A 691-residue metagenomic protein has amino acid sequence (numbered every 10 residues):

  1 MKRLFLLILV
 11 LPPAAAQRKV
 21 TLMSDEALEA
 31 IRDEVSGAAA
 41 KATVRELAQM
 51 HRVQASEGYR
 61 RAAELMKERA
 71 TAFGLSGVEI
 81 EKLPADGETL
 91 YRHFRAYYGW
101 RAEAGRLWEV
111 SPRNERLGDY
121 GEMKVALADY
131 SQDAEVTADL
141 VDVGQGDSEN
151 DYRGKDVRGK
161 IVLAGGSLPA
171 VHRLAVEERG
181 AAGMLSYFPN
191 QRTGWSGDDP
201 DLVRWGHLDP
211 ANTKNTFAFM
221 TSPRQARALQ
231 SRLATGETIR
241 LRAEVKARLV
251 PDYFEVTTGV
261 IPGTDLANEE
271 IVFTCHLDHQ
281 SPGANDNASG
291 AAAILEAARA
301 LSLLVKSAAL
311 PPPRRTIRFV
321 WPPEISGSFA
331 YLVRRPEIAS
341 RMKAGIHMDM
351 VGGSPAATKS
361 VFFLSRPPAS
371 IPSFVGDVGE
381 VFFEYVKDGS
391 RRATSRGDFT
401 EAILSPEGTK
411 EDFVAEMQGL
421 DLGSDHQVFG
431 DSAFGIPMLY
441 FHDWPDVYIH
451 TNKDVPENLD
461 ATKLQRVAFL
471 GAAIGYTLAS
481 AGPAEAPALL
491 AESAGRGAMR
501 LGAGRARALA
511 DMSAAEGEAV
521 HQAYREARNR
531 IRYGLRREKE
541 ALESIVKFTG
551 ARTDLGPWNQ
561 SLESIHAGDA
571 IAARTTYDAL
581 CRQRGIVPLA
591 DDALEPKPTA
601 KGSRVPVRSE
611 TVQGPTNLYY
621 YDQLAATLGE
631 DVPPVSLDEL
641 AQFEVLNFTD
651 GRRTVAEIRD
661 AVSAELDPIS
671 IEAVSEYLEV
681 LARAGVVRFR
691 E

Functional and structural regions predicted by a protein language model:
R18-M23, G37, R45-R158: Noncatalytic luminal/extracellular "stalk/propeptide" segments of secretory-pathway proteins
A27-E34, A48-E57, H93-Y97, L127-S131 (+10 more regions): Second-shell loop/turn segments in exported
V35, A39, V44, A48-G58 (+14 more regions): Sec/Tat-exported extracytoplasmic proteins
R45, E57, R116-F217, P282 (+5 more regions): Extracellular/luminal Protease-associated
W100-A102, E122-D151, G206-N285, E296-L310: Soluble metallo-hydrolase cores and metallopeptidase-like ectodomains found primarily in the secretory/periplasmic
L117-G118, T216-F219, R224-R227, L266 (+8 more regions): Metal-dependent peptidase/peptidase-like ectodomains
A300-A330, I338: Short helix-loop-beta-strand segments that form the rim/entrance of peptidase-like active sites
L637-E691: Long, charge-rich, low-complexity alpha-helical segments
